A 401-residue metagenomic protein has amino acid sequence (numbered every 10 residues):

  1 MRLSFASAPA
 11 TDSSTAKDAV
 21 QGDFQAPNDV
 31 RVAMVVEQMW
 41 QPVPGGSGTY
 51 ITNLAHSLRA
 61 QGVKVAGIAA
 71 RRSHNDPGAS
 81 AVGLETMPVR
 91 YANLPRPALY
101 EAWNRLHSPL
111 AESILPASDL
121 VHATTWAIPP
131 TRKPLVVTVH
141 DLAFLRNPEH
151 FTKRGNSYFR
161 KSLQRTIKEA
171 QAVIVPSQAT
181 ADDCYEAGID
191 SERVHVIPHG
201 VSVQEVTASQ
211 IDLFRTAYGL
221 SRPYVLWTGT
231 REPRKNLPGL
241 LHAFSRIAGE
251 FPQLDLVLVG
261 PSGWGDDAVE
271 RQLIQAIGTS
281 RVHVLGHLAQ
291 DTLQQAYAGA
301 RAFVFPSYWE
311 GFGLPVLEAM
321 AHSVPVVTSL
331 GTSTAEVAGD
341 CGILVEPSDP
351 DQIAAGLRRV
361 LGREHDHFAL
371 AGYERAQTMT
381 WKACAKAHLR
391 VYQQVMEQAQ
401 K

Functional and structural regions predicted by a protein language model:
R2-K401: Carbohydrate transferase catalytic cores enriched for Leloir-type hexosyltransferases
